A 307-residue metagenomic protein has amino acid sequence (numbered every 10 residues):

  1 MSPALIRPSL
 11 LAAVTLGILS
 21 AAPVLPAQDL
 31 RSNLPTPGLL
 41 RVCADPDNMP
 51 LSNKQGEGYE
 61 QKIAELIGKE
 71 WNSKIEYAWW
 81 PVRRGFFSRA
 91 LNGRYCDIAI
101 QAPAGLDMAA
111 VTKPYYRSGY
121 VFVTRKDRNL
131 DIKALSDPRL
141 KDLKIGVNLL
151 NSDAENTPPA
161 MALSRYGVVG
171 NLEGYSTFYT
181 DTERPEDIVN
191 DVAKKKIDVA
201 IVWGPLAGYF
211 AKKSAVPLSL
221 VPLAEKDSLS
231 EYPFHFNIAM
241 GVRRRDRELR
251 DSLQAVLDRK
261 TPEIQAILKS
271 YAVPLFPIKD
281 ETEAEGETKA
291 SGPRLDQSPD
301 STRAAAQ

Functional and structural regions predicted by a protein language model:
P26-G56, I132, S136-K144, S291-R294 (+1 more regions): Immediate post-signal peptide segment of exported/extracytoplasmic ligand-binding proteins
A27-M108, F178-T182, S270-Y271: Extracytoplasmic small-molecule ligand-binding "clamshell" domains of the periplasmic binding protein/Venus flytrap
D29, N151-Y179, S252-Q307: Ligand-binding clefts/hinges and TM-proximal coupling segments of bilobed small-molecule sensing domains
D45-P46, R117-V121, N129-D131, K212-L257 (+1 more regions): Periplasmic-binding protein-like
N53, A64-K74, A78, S136-L143 (+4 more regions): Ligand-binding cleft/hinge of the Venus flytrap
G58-W71, K126-N129, S136-S152, L229-L275: Extended ligand-binding regions for polar small-molecule ligands
E65, K69, K74-L140, L150-D153 (+2 more regions): Acidic, polar ligand-binding/catalytic clefts
Y95-Q101, D198-W203, G208-Y209, L218-L220: Paired acidic/hydrophobic, glycine-rich loop segments that form the ligand-binding mouth/hinge of periplasmic-binding
